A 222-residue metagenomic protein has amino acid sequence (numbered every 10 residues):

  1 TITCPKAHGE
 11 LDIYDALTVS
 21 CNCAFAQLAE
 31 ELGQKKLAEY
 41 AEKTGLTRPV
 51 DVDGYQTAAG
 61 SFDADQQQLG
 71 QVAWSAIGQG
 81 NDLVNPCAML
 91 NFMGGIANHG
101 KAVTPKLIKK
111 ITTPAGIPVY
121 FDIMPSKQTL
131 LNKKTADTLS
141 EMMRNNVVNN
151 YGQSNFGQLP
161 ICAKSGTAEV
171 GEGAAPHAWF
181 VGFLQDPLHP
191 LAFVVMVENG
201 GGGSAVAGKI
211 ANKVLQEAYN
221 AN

Functional and structural regions predicted by a protein language model:
T1-V195: Beta-lactam-recognizing serine transpeptidase/beta-lactamase-like catalytic domain environment
F25-Q27, G202-V206: Extracytoplasmic/secreted cell-surface and envelope-processing proteins
N85-N91, V206-K213: Short amphipathic alpha-helical face segments that pack within enzyme cores and frequently flank/anchor catalytic
P118-Y120, M124, I210-N222: Short, gly/Ser/Thr-rich active-site loops of penicillin-recognizing serine hydrolases
P190, G202-S204, A221: Intrinsically disordered, low-complexity acidic/polar segments
V197-G200: Ligand-site clamp/hinge motif
